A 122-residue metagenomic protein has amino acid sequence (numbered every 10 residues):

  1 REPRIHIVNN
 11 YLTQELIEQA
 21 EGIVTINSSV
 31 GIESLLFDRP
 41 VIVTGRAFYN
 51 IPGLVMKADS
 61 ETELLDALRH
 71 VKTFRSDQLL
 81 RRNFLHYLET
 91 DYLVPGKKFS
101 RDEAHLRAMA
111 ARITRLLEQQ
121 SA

Functional and structural regions predicted by a protein language model:
R1-N9: Nucleotide-activated donor-binding/catalytic signature segment of Leloir-type glycosyltransferases, i.e., the conserved
E2, S29-G31, G45-F48, E63-D66 (+1 more regions): Short, surface-exposed linear patches
I5, I23, T73-F74: A general structural signal for well-ordered secondary-structure junctions
N9-M56: A donor-sugar binding/catalytic signature common to diverse glycosyltransferases and related nucleotide-sugar
L54-A122: Leloir-type glycosyltransferase catalytic cores
